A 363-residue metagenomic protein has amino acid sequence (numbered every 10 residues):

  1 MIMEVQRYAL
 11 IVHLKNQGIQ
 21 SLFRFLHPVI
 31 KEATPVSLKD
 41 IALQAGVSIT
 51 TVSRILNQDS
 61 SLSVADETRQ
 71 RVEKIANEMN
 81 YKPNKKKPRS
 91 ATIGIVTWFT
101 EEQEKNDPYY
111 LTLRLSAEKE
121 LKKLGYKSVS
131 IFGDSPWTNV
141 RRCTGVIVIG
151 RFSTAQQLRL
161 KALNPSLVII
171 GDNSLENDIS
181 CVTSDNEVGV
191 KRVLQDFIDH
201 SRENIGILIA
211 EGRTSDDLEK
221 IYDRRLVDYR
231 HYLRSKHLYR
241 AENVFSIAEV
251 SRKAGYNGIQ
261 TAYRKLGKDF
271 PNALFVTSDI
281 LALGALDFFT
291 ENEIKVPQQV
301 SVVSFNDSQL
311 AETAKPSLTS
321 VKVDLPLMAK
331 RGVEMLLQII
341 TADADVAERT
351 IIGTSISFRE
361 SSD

Functional and structural regions predicted by a protein language model:
M1-R89: N-terminal helix-turn-helix DNA-binding module of bacterial transcription factors
I2-A33, A91-Q195, D199, Y263-R264 (+2 more regions): Alpha-helical recognition/docking segments in bacterial nutrient-uptake and carbohydrate-utilization systems
Q6-A9, R264-D363: Flexible loop/turn connectors
T92-V96, G206, F275, V303: Short, well-ordered beta-strand segments
T100-L111, F132-D134, V182-K191, L208-Q260 (+4 more regions): Hinge/beta->alpha junction and helix N-cap segments in small-molecule ligand-binding domains
T144, E203-I205, N272: Short acidic/polar active-site loop segments enriched in Thr and Asp
